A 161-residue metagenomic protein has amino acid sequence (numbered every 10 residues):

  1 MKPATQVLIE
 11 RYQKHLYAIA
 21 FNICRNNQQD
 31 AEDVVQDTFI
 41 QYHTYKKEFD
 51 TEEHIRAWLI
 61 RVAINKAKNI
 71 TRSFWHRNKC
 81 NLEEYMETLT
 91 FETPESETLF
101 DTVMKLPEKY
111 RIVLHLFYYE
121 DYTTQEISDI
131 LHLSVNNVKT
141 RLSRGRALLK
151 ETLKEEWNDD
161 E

Functional and structural regions predicted by a protein language model:
M1-A18, E32, H43: A short, charge-rich alpha-helical start-of-domain segment used by transcription regulators
P3-T5, N81-E83, L89, I130 (+1 more regions): C-terminal edge and immediately downstream basic/flexible tail or linker adjoining helix-turn-helix-like DNA-binding
Y17, F39, P107, R111 (+1 more regions): C-terminal flanking helix
D37-H54, F74-W75: Sigma70-family region 2
E48-D50, R61-C80, R144: Arg/Lys-rich amphipathic alpha helix in sigma70-family domain 2
I64, K68, L131-E155: DNA-recognition helix of helix-turn-helix
N69, H76-V103, T123, E161: Internal acidic/polar
V113-F117: A short pre-motif secondary-structure segment
